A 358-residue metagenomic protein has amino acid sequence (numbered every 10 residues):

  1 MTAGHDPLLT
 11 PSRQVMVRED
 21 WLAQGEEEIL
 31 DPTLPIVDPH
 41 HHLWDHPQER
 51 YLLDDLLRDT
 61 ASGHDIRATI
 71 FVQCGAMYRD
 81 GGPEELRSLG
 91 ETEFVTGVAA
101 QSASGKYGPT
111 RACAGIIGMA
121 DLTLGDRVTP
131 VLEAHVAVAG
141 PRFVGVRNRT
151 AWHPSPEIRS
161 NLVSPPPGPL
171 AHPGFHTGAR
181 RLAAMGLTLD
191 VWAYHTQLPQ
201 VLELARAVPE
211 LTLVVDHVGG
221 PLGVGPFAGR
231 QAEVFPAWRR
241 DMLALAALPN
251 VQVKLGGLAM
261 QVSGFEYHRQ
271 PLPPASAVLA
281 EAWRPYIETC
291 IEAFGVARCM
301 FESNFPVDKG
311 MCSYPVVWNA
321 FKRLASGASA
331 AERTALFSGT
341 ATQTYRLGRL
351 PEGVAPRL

Functional and structural regions predicted by a protein language model:
T2-P35, Y51-D59, R67-A68, P285-M300 (+1 more regions): Mid-to-C-terminal alpha-helical segments outside catalytic/metal-binding sites
G4-W21, P83-Q197, E203-R206, G219 (+2 more regions): Active-site gating/metal-coordination segments in enzymes
L8, S12, P165-M300, S329 (+1 more regions): Catalytic pocket-lining loop regions of alpha/beta-barrel enzymes, especially the amidohydrolase/enolase/GH5 lineages
P32-P35, H64-A68, G108-G115, G140-V144 (+5 more regions): Short, well-ordered coil/turn segments that N-cap beta-strands
P35-H46, V215-V218: Histidine-centered catalytic micro-motifs
H40, T69, V95, I116 (+7 more regions): Conserved, mostly hydrophobic/aromatic
W44-H46, A76-D80, T123, W152-S155 (+4 more regions): Active-site environment of divalent metal-dependent phosphoester hydrolases
H46-R111: Alpha-helical scaffold segments that flank or form the walls of functional sites
